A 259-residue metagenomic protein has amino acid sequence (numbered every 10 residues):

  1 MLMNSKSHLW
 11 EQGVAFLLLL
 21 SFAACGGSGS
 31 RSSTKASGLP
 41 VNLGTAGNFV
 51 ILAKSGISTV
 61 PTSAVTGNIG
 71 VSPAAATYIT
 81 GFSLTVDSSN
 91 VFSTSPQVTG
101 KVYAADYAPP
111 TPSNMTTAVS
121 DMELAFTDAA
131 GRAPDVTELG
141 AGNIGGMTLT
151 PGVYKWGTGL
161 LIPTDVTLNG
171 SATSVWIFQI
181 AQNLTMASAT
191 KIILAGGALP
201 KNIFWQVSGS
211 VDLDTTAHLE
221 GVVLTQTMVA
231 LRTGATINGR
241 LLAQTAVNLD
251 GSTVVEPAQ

Functional and structural regions predicted by a protein language model:
L2-V14: Bacterial N-terminal signal peptides that target proteins for export
S21-A24: C-terminal motif of bacterial Sec signal peptides marking the signal peptidase cleavage site
G26-Q259: Solvent-exposed adhesion/ligand-recognition segments of exported proteins
